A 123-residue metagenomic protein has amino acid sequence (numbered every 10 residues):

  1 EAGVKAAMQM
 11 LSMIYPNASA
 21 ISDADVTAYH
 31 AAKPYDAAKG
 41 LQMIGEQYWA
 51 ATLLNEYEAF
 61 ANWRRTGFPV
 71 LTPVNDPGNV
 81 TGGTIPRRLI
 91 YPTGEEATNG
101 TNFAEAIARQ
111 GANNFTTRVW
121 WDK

Functional and structural regions predicted by a protein language model:
M8, S12-K123: C-terminal functional modules
